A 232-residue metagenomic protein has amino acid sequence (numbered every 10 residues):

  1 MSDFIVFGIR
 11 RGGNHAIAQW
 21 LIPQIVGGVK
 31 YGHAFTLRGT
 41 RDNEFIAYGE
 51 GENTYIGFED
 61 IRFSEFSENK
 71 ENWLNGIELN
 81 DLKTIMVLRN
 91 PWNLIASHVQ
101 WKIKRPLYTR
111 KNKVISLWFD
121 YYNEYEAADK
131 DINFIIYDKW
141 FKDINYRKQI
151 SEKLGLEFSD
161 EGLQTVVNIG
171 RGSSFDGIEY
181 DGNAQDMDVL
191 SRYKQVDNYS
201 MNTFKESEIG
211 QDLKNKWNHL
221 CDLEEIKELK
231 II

Functional and structural regions predicted by a protein language model:
M1-I61: PAPS-dependent sulfotransferase catalytic core
I5-F7, I17, L21, I85-V87 (+9 more regions): Generic hydrophobic secondary-structure signal
N14, A18, L88-P91, W118 (+4 more regions): A structural signal for well-ordered alpha-helical scaffolds and beta->alpha junctions
N14-H15, D42, N93, S151 (+2 more regions): General helical structural elements
I17-A18, A96, L223: Enrichment for repetitive, rod-forming helical segments
G27, D131-I132, I226: A general structural signal for well-ordered secondary-structure junctions
I61, F66-Q164, R171-S191: PAPS-dependent sulfotransferase catalytic domain
L156-I232: PAPS-dependent sulfotransferases, especially Golgi type II membrane carbohydrate sulfotransferases
